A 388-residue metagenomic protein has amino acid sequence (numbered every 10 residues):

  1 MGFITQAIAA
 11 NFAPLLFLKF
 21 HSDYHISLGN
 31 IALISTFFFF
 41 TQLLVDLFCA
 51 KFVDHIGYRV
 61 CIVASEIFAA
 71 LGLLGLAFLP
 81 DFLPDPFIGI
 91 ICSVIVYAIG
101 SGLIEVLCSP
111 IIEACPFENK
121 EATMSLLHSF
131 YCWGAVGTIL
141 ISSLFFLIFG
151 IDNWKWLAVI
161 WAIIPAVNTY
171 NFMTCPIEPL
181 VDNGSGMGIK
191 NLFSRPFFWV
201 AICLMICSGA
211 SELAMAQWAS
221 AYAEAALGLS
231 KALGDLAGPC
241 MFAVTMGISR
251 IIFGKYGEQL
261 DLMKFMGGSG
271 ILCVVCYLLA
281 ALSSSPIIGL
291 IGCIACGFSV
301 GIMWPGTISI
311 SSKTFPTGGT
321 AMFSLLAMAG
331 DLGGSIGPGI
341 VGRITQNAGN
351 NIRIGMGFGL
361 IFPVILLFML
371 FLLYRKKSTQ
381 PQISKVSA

Functional and structural regions predicted by a protein language model:
M1-H21, I26, S109, M215-S220 (+1 more regions): Extracytoplasmic
A13-L15, R195-G247: Extracytoplasmic gate region of multi-pass secondary transporters
F20-H21, F52-V53, L144-G150, A223-E224 (+2 more regions): Interfacial helix-cap and linker-helix signal at transmembrane-aqueous boundaries of multi-pass secondary transporters
T36-K51, C240-I252: Central cavity-lining transmembrane alpha-helices of secondary-active solute carriers, predominantly the Major
R59-I62, M266: Primarily marks hydrophobic transmembrane alpha-helices of the MFS/SLC 12-helix fold
I67-P84, L272-S284: C-terminal ends and interior cores of transmembrane alpha-helices in multi-pass membrane transporters/permeases
S93-S129: Cytoplasmic helix-loop-helix junction between adjacent transmembrane helices in 12-TM secondary transporters
E118-N119, T123-I177: Helix-loop-helix hairpin linking two adjacent transmembrane segments in secondary transporters
